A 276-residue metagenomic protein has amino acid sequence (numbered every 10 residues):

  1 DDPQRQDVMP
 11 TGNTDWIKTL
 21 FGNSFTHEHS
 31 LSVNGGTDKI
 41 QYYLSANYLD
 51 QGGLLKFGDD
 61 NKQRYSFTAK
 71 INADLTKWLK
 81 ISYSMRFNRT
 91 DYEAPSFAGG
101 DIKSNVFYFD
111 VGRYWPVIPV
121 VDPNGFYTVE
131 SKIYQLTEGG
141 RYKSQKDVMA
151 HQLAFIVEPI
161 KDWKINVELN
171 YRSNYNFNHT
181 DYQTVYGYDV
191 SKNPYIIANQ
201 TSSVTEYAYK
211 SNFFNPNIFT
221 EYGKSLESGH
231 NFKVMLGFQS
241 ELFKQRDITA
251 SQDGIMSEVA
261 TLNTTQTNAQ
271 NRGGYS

Functional and structural regions predicted by a protein language model:
D1-D59, I156-E158, Y171: Residues embedded in well-ordered regular secondary structure
D1-G12, L49, G53-A150, N166-E168 (+1 more regions): Surface-exposed loop/interface segments of Gram-negative outer-membrane beta-barrel transport/assembly proteins
E28-S30, Q152, S203: Short structured motifs
N34-I40, L75-K77, F155-K164, S228: Short, solvent-exposed loop/edge-beta patches enriched in aromatic
